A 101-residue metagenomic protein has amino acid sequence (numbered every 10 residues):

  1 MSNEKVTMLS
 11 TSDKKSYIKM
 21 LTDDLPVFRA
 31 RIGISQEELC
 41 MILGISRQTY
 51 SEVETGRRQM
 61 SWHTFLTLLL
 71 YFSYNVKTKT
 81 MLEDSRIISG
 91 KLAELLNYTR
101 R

Functional and structural regions predicted by a protein language model:
M1-S10, I87-A93: Linker/hinge segments immediately adjacent to helix-turn-helix/homeobox DNA-binding domains
E4-R31: A short, Lys/Arg-rich alpha-helix, primarily the initiator
D23-L39, T67, T99-R101: Short basic helix-loop element that most often maps to the first helix and adjoining turn of HTH DNA-binding modules
G33-E52: Short alpha-helical DNA-recognition segment
T55: Short, conserved catalytic or interaction motifs in soluble domains
H63-D84: DNA major-groove recognition helix of helix-turn-helix/homeodomain DNA-binding modules
K77-R101: Short, charged recognition helix plus adjacent turn of helix-turn-helix-like nucleic-acid-binding domains
